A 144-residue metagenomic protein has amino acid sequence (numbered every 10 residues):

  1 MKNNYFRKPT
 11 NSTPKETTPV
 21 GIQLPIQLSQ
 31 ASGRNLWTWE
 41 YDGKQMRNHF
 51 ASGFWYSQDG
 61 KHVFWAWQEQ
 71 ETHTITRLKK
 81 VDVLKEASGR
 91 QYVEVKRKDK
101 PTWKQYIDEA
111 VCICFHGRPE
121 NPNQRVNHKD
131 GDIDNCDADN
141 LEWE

Functional and structural regions predicted by a protein language model:
K2-R125, D132-A138, E142-E144: Conserved recognition-core residues within compact binding domains
